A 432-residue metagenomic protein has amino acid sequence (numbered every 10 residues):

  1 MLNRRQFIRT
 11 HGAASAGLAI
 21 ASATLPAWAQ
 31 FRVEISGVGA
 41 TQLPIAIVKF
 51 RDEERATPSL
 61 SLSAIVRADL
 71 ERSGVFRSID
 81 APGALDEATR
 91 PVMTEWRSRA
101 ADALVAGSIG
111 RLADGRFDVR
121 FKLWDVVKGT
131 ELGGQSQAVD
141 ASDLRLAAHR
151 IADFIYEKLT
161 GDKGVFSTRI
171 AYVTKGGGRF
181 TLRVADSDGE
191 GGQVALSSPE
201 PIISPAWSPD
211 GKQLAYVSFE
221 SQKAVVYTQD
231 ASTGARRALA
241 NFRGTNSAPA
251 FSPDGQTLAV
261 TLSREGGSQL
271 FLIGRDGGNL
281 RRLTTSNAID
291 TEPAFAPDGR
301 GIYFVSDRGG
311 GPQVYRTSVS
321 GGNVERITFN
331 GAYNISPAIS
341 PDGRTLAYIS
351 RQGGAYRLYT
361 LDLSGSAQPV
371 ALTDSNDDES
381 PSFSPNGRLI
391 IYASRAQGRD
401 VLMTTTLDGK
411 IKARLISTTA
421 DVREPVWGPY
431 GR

Functional and structural regions predicted by a protein language model:
M1-A16: N-terminal secretory signal peptides and thylakoid transit peptides that target proteins across membranes
Q30, A40-I45, S73, P91 (+5 more regions): Extracytoplasmic
F31, R90-F154: Amphipathic beta-strand/beta-sheet edge segments enriched in Tyr/Trp
E34-W96, V105-I109: Short beta-strand->alpha-helix linker/helix-N-cap micro-motif that forms a surface specificity/interaction loop
D143-L144, K158, P199-V217, R236-R237 (+6 more regions): Conserved beta-propeller blade repeats
K163-A185: An edge-strand/N-cap motif at the start of beta-rich repeat modules
G178-G192, V217-A238, T257, S263-R282 (+6 more regions): Beta-propeller blade-edge and WD-like acidic-aromatic loop motif
